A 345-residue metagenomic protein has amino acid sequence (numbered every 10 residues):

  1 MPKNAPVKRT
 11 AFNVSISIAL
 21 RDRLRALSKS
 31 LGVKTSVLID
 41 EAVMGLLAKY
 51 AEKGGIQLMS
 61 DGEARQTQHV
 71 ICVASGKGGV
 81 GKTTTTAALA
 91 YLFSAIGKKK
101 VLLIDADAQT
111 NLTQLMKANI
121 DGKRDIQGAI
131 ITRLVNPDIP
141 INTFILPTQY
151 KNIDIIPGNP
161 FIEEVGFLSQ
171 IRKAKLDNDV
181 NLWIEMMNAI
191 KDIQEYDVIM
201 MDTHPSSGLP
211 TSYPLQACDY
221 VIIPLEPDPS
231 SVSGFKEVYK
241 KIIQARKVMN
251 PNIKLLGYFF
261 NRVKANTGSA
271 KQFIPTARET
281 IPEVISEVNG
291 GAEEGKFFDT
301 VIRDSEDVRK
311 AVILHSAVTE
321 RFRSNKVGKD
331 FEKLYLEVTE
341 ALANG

Functional and structural regions predicted by a protein language model:
P2-F12, D22-A26, S30, T35-V37 (+1 more regions): P-loop NTP-binding core
I16: Short, structured motif recognition centered on aromatic/hydrophobic residues
